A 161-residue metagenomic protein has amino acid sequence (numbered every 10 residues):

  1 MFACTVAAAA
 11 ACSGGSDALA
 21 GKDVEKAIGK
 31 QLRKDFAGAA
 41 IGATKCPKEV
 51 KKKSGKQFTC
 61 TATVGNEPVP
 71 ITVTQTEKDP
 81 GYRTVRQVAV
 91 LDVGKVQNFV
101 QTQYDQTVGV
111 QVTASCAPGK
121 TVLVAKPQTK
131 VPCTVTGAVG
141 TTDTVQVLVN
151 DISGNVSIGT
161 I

Functional and structural regions predicted by a protein language model:
M1-A3: N-terminal export and membrane-targeting signals
A8-A11: C-terminal motif of bacterial Sec signal peptides marking the signal peptidase cleavage site
S13-S16: Bacterial signal peptide processing site
A18-G42, L91-A117: Short, non-transmembrane alpha-helical segments in secretory-pathway proteins
A40-Q57, T113-P132: Serine/threonine-rich, repeat-prone extracellular segments and beta-strand-based repeat modules of secreted/surface
I41-A89: Acidic (E/D-rich), amphipathic helical modules within compact regulatory domains
Y82-V93, N155-I161: A short, surface-exposed interaction/processing loop segment used at functional sites
A125-I161: Extracellularly exposed regions in secreted/surface proteins, prominently low-complexity, repeat-rich
